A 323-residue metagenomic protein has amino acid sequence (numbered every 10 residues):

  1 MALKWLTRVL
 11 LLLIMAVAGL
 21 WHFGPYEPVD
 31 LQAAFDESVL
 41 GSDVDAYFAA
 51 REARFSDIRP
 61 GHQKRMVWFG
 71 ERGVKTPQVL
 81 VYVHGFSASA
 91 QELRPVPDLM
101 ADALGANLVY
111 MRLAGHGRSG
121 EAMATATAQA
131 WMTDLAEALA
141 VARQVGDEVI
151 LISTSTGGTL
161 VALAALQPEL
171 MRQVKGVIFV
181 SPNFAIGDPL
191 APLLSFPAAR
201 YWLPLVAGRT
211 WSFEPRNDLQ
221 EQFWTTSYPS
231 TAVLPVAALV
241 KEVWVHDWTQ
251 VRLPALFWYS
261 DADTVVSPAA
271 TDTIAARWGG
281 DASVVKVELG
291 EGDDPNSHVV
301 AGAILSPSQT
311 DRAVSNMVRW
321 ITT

Functional and structural regions predicted by a protein language model:
I58-L113: Short, surface-exposed "cap/lid" segments of acyl-processing enzymes
P95-V96, L253, V266-G280: Short alpha-helix in the alpha/beta-hydrolase fold that links the catalytic acid
R118-V145: Catalytic nucleophile-loop/oxyanion-hole region of alpha/beta-hydrolase and closely related hydrolase-like folds
I152-V161: Gly/Ala-rich beta-loop-alpha elbow adjacent to hydrolase catalytic centers
I178-P189: Active-site nucleophile loop of the alpha/beta-hydrolase fold
V251, F257-Y259, D263: Short beta-strand/loop motif that positions the catalytic acidic residue of the alpha/beta-hydrolase fold
W278-G302: Catalytic histidine neighborhood in serine/cysteine hydrolases with alpha/beta-hydrolase-type architecture
D293-T323: Catalytic active-site module of serine/aspartate enzymes centered on a nucleophile-bearing elbow/loop
